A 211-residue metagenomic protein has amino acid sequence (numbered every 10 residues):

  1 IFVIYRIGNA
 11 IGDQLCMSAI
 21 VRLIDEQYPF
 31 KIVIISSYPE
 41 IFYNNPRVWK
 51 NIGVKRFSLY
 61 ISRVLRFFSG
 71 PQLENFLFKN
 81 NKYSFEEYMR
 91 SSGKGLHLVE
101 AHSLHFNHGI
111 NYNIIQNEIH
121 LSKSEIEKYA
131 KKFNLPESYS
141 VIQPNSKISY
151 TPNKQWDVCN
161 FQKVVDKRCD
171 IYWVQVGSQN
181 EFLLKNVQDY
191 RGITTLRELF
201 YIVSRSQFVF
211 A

Functional and structural regions predicted by a protein language model:
I1-A211: Catalytic machinery of carbohydrate-active enzymes, primarily nucleotide-sugar-dependent glycosyltransferases
